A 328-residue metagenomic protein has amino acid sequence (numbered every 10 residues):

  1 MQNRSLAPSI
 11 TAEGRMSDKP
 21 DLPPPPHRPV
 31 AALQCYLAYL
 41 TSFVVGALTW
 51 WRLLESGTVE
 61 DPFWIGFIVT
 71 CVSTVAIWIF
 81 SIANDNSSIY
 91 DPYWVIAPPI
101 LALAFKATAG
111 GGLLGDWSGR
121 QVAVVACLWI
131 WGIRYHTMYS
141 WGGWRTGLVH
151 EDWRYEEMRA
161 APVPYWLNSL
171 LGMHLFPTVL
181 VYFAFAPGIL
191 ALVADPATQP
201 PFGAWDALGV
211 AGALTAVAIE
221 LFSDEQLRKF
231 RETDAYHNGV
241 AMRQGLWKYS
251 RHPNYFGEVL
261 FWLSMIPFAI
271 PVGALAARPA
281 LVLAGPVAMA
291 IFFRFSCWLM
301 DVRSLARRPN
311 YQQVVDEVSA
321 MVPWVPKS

Functional and structural regions predicted by a protein language model:
S9-R28: Short, Lys/Arg-rich, polar N-terminal cytosolic tail immediately upstream of the first transmembrane signal-anchor
P23-T74, P98-W141, F176-Q226, R231-S328: Hydrophobic transmembrane alpha-helices
V75-N84, W94, A102: Conserved donor-binding loop and adjoining core beta-sheet/short helix segment in diverse acyl/aminoacyl transferases
S81-S88, L114: Membrane-interface helix caps and helix-loop-helix hairpins in membrane proteins
N86-I100, L148-G172, V240-W247, A320: Juxtamembrane helix-capping/reentrant segments at transmembrane boundaries
Y135-Y155: Active-site neighborhood of divalent metal-dependent phosphoester bond hydrolases
